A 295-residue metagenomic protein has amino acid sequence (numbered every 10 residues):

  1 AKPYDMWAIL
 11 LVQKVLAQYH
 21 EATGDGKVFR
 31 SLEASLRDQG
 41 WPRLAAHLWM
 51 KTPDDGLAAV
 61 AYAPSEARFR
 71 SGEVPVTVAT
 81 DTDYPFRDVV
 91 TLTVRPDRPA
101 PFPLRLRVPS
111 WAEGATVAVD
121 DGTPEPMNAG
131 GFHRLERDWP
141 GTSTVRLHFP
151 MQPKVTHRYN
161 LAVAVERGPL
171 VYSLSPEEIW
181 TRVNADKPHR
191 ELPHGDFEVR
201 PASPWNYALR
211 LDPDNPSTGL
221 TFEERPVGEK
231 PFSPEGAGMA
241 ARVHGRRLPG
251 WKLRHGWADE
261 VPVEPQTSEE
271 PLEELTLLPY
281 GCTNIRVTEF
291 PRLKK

Functional and structural regions predicted by a protein language model:
A1-D5, G26-T93, N128, R137 (+1 more regions): C-terminal beta-rich recognition modules with glycine/proline-rich loops and embedded aromatic residues
L11-D25, T91-R98: Well-ordered alpha-helical scaffold segments within catalytic/enzyme domains
P64-E66, V89, P101-P103, A112-T116: Exposed beta-strand and adjacent loop surfaces of beta-rich binding modules that mediate intermolecular recognition
R95, A100-P109: Surface-exposed beta-strand/loop patches in extracellular or lumenal glycoproteins
F102-R105, V117, L135-P150, T156-H157: C-terminal beta-strand-rich structural cap/linker in extracellular carbohydrate-active enzymes
P109-A112, P150: Proline-anchored loop/turn motifs at beta-strand termini and strand-loop-strand connectors
A112-D138, V155-R158: Solvent-exposed beta-strand/loop surfaces of large extracellular or lumenal domains
